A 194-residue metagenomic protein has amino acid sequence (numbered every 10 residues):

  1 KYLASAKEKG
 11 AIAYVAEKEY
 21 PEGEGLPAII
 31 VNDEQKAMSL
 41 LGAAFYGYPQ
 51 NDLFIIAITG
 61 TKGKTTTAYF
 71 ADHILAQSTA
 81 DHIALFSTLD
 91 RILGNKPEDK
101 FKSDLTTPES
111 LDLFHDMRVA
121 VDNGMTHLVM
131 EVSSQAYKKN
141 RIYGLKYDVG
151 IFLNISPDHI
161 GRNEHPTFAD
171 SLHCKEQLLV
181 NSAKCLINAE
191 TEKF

Functional and structural regions predicted by a protein language model:
K1-L40: N-terminal leader/targeting and accessory segments in enzymes
A6, L41, I58, F86 (+5 more regions): Residue-level signal for inorganic ion chemistry
K7-E8, V121, Y143: Non-catalytic positions within long, well-ordered alpha-helices that form the structural scaffold/packing of enzyme
A16, Y20-G25, D122-N123, K138 (+1 more regions): Acidic, Mg2+-coordinating active-site environments of NTP-dependent enzymes
A43-L93, E98: Walker A (P-loop) phosphate-binding motif
E98-E109, D158-P166: Flexible beta-alpha connector loops of hexameric P-loop NTPases
F101-M130: Conserved nucleotide-sensing/catalytic segment adjacent to the nucleotide-binding pocket in NTP-handling enzymes
G124-K138, I142: Glycine-rich phosphate-binding loop used to anchor ATP phosphates in small-molecule kinases, encompassing both
